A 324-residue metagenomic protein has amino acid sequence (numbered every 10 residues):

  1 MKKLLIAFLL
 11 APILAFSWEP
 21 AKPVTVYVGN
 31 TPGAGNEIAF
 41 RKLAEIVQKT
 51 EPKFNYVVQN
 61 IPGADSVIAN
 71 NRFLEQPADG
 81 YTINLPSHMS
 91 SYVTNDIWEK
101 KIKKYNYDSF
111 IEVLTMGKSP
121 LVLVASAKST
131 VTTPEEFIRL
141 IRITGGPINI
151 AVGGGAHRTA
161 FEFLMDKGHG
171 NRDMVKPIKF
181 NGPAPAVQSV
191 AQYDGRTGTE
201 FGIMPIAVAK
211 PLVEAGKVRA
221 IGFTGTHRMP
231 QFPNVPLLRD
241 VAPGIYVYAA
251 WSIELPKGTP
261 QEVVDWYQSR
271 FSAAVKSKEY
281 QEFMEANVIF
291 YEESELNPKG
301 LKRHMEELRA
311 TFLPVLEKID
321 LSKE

Functional and structural regions predicted by a protein language model:
M1-L4: Positively charged n-region of N-terminal signal peptides that target proteins for export
L9-S17: Hydrophobic h-region of N-terminal signal peptides that target proteins for export in Gram-negative bacteria
W18-D108, P147, A156-H157, K167-P205 (+2 more regions): N-terminal (or domain-start) structured segment
P20-P23, I46-T50, R72-T82, D96-P185 (+3 more regions): Hinge/capping helix and adjacent helix->loop/strand transition within the periplasmic-binding protein
A21-P23, E262-E324: An extracytoplasmic/periplasmic, membrane-proximal ligand-sensing/linker region
P32-G33, M89-Y92, P120, S129-T130 (+4 more regions): Solvent-exposed loop/turn segments at secondary-structure junctions within structured extracellular/periplasmic domains
E37-E45, R158-E162, F232, Q281 (+1 more regions): Short, surface-exposed alpha-helical segments at coil->helix boundaries
A186-A191, G195-P233, R239: Pocket-lining segment of extracytoplasmic ligand-binding domains
